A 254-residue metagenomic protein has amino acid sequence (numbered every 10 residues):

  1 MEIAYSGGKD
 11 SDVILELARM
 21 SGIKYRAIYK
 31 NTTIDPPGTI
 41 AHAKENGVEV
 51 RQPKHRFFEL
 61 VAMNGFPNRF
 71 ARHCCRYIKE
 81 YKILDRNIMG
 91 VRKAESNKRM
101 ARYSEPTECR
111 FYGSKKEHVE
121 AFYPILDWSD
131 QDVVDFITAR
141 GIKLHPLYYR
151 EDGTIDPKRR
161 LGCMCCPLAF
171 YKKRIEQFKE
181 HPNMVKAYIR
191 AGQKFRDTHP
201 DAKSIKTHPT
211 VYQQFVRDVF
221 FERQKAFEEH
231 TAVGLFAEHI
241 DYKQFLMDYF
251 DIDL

Functional and structural regions predicted by a protein language model:
M1-R140: ATP-dependent adenylation/nucleotidyltransferase module used to activate substrates
H145, Y149-L254: ATP/NTP-dependent adenylation/nucleotidyl-transfer catalytic domains that generate, transfer, or process NMP-activated
